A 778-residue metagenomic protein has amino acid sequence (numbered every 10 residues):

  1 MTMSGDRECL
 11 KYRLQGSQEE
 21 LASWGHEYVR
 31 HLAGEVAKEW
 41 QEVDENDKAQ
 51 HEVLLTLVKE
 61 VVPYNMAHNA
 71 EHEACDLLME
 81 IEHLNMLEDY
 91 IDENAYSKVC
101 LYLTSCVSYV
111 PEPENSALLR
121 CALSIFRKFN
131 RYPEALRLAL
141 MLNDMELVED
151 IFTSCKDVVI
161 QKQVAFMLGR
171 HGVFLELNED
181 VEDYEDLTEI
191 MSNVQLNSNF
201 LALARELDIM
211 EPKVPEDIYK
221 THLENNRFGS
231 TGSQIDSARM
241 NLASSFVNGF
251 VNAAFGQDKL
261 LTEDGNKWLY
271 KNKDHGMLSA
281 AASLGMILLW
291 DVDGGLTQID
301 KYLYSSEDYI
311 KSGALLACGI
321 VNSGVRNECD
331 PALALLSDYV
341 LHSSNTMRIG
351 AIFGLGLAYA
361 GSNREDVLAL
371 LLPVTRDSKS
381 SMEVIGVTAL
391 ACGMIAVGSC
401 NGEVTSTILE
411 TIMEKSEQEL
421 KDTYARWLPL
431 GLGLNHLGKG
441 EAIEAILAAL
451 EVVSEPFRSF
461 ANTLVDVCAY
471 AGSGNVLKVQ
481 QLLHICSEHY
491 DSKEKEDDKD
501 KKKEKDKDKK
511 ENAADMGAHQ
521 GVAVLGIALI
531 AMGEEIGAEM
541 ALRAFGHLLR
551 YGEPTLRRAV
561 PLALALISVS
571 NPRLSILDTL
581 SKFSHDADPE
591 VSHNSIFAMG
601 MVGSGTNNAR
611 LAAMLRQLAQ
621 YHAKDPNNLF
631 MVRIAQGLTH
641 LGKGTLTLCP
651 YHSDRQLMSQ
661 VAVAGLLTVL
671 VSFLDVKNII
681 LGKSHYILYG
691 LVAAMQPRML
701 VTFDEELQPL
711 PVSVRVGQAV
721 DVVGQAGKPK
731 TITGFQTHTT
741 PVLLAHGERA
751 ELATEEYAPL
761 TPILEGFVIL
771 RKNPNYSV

Functional and structural regions predicted by a protein language model:
M1-L752, A758-I763, V768: Extended alpha-helical assembly domains of large eukaryotic scaffold proteins
R771, N775-V778: Long mid-to-C-terminal assembly/interaction modules of large eukaryotic proteins
